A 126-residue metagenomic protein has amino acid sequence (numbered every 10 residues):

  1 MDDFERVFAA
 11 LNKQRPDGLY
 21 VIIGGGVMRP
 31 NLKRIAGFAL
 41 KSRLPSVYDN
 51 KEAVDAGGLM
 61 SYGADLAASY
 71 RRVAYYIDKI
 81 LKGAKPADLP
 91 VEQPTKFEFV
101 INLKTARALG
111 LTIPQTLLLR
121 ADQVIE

Functional and structural regions predicted by a protein language model:
M1-E126: Short hydrophobic alpha-helices and adjacent helix-cap/hinge residues
